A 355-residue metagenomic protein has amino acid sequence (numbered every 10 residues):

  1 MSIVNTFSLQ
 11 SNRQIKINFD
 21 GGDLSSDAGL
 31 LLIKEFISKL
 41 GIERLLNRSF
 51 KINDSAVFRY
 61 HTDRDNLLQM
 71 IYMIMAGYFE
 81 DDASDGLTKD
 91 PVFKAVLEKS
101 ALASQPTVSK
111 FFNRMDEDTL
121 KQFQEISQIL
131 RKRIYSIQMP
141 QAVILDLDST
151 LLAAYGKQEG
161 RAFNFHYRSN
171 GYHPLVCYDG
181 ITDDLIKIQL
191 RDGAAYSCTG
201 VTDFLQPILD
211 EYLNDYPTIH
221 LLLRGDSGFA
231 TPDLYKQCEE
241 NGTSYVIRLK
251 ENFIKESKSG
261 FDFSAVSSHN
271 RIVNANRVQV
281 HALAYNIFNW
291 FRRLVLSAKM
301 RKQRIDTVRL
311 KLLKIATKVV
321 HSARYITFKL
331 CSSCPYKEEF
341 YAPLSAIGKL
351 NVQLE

Functional and structural regions predicted by a protein language model:
M1-I37, E43-E355: Anion-binding and metal-coordination hotspots
